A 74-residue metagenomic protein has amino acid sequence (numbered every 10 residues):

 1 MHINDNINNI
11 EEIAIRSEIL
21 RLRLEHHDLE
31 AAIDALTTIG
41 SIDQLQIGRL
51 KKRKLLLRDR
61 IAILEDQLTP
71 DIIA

Functional and structural regions predicted by a protein language model:
M1-N9, L36: Short, charge-rich amphipathic alpha-helices with coiled-coil/heptad character
E12-A74: Amphipathic, hydrophobic secondary-structure cores in small proteins
